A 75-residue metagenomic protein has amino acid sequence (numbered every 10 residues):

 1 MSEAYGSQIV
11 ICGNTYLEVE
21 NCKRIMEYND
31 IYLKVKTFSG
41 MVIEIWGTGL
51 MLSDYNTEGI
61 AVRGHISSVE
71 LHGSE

Functional and structural regions predicted by a protein language model:
M1-E75: N-terminal intrinsically disordered, cationic/polar leader segments that include organellar targeting peptides
